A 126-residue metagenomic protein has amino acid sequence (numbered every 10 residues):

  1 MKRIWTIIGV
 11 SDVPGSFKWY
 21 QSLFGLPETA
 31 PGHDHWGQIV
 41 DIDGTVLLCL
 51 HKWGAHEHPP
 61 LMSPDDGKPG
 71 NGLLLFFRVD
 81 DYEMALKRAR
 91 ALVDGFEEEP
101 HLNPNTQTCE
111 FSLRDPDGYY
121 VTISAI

Functional and structural regions predicted by a protein language model:
M1-I4, L26-F77, L86-R114, A125-I126: Vicinal oxygen chelate
S16-Q21, A89, G118: Conserved active-site tyrosine of GNAT-family acetyltransferases
